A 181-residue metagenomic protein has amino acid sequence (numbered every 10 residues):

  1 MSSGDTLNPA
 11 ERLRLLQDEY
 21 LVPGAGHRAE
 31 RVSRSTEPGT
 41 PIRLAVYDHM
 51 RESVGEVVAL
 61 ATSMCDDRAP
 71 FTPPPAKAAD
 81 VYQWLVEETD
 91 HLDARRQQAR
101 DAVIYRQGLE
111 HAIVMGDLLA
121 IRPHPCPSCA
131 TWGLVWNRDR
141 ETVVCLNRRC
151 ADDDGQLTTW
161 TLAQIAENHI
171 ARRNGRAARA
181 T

Functional and structural regions predicted by a protein language model:
M1-I113: Protein-protein interaction interfaces in oligomeric scaffolds, predominantly long amphipathic alpha-helices
R95-T181: Cys/His-clustered metal-coordination modules, chiefly Zn-binding fingers
